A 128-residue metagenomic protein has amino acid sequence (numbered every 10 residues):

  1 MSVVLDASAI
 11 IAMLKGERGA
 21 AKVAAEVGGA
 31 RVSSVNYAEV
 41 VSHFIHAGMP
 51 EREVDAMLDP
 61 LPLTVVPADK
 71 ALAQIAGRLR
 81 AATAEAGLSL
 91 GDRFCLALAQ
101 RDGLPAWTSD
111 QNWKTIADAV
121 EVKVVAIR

Functional and structural regions predicted by a protein language model:
M1-V32, F44-A56: Short, well-structured N-terminal submotif of metal-dependent ribonuclease cores
V3, G29-V32, L61-V65, P105: Short loop->beta-strand "edge-of-pocket" segments that line small-molecule binding or catalytic clefts across diverse
L5-D6, V32-S33, L88-L90, D110-Q111 (+1 more regions): Histidine- and aromatic-rich ligand-binding microenvironments
I11, V41, K114: Nucleotide phosphate-binding site architecture
V41-S42, L58, G77-R80: Amphipathic alpha-helical segments within well-ordered protein domains
T64-Q111: Active-site neighborhoods of divalent-metal-dependent phosphate/nucleic-acid chemistry enzymes
V120: C-terminal binding/interaction regions
